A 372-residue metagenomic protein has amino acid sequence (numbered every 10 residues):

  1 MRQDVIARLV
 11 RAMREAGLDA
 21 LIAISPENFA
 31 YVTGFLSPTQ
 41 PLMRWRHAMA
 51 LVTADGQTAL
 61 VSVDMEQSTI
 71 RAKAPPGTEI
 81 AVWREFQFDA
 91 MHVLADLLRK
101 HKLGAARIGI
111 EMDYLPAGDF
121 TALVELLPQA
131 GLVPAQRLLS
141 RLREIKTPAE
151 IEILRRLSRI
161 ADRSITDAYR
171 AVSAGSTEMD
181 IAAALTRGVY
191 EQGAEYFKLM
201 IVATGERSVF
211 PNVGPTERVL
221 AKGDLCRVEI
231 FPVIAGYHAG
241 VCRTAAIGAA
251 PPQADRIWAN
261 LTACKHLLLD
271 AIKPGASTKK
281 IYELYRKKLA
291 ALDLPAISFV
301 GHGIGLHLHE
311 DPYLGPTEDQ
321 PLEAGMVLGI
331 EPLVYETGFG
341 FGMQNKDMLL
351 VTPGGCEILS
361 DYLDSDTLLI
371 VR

Functional and structural regions predicted by a protein language model:
M1-R372: Active-site neighborhoods and metal-handling regions in enzymes and metal-associated proteins
